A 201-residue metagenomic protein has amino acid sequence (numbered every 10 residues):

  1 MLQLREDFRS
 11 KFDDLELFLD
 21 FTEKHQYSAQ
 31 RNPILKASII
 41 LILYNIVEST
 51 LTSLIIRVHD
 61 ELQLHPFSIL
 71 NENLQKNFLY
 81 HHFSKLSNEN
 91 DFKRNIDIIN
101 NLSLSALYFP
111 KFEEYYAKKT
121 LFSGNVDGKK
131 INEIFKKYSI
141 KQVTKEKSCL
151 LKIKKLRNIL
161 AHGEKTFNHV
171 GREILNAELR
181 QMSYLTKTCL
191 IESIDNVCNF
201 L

Functional and structural regions predicted by a protein language model:
M1-S38, S53-V58, H65, L70-L74: Charged alpha-helical initiation segments
L2, E6, Q30-L41, T144-L151 (+2 more regions): Short, solvent-exposed segments of well-ordered alpha helices
F21-R31, E133-S139, H162, F167: Short, charged/polar, low-complexity loop and linker segments that flank or interrupt alpha-helical bundles
I42-L43, L51-E146: Helix-loop junctions and short alpha-helical segments
N45-S49, L190: Extended alpha-helical coiled-coil scaffold domains characteristic of the BAR superfamily
E48, S53, H162: Active-site micro-motifs of SAM-dependent methyltransferase domains
S53, R57-E61, F167, N196 (+1 more regions): Short, polar/charged, Gly/Pro-enriched helix-capping and turn/loop motifs at alpha-helix termini and inter-helix linkers
T120-I159, R172-L201: Amphipathic, Lys/Arg-enriched alpha-helical patches that create a basic surface for binding polyanionic ligands
